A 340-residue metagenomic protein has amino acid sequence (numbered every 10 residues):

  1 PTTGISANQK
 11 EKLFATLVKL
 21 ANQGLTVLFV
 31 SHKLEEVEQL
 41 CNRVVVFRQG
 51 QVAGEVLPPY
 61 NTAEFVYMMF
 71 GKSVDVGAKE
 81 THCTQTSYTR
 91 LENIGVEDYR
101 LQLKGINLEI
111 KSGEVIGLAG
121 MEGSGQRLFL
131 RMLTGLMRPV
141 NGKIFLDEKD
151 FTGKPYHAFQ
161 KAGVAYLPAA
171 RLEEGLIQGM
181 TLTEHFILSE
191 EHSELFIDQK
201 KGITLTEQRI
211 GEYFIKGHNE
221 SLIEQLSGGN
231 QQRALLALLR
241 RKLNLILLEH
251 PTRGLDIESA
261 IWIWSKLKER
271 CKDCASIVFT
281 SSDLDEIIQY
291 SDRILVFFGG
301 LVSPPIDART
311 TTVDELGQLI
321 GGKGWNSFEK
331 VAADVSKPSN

Functional and structural regions predicted by a protein language model:
P1-N340: Glycine-rich phosphate-binding loops of nucleotide-dependent enzymes
